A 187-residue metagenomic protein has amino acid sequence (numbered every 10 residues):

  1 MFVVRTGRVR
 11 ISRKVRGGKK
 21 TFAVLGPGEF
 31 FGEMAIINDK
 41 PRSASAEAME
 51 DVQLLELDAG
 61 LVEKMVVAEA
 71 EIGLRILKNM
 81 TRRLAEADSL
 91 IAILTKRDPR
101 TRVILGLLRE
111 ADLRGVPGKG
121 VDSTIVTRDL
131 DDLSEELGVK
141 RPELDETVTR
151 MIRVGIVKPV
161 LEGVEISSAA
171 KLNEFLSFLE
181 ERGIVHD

Functional and structural regions predicted by a protein language model:
M1-D51, A59: Cyclic nucleotide-binding regulatory domains
V3, V24, E56, T127 (+1 more regions): Short aromatic/basic micro-patch
R5, T81, L108-D112: Short, locally clustered residues in the helix-turn-helix/winged-helix DNA-binding domain
K14-R16, S89-A92, G115-K119: Short, flexible helix-adjacent loops and helix caps
V15, A35, D58, V66-E69 (+3 more regions): Short, flexible helix/strand-to-coil boundary loops that buttress conserved ligand/catalytic motifs in alpha/beta
R42, L61-T101, I184-D187: A small-molecule sensor/coupling module
P99, G106, E110-D187: Phosphate-/nucleic-acid-contacting segments
